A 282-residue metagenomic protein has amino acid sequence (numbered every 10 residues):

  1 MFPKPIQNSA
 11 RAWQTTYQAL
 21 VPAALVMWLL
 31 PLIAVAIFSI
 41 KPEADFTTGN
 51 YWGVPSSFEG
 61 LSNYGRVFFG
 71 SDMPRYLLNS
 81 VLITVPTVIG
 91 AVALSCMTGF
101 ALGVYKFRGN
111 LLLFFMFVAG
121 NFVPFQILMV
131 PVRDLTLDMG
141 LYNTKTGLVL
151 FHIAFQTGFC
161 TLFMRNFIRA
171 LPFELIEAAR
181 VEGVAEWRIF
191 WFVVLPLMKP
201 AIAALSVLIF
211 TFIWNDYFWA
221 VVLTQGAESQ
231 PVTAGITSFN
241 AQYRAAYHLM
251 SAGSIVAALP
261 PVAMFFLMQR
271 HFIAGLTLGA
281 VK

Functional and structural regions predicted by a protein language model:
K4-N8, W13-K282: A structural signal for multi-pass alpha-helical bundles of membrane permease subunits that mediate small-molecule
